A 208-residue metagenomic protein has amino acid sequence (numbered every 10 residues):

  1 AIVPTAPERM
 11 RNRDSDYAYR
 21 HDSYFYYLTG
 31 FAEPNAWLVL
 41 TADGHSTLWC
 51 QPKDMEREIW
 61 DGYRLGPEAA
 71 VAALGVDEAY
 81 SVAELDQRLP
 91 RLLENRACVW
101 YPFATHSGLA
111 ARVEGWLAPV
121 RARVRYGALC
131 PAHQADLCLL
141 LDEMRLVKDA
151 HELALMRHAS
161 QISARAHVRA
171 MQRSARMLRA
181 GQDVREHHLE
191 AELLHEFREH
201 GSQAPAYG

Functional and structural regions predicted by a protein language model:
A1-R13, A154-G208: Active-site cores enriched in adjacent His and Asp/Glu residues with nearby glycine-rich loops that coordinate divalent
A1-V168: A composition/biophysics-driven feature that prefers long, compositionally simple stretches
